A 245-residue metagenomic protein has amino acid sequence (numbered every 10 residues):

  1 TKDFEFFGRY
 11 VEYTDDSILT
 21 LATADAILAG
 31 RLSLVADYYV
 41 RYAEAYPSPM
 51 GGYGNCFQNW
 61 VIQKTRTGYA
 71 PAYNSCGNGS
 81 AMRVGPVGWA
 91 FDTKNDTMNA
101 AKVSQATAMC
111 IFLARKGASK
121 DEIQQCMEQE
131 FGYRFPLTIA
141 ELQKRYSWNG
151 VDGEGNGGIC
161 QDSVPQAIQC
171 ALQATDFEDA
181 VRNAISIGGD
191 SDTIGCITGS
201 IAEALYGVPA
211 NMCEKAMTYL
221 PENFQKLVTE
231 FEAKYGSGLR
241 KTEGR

Functional and structural regions predicted by a protein language model:
T1-R245: Structured, active/binding-site neighborhoods that engage oxygen-rich ligands
